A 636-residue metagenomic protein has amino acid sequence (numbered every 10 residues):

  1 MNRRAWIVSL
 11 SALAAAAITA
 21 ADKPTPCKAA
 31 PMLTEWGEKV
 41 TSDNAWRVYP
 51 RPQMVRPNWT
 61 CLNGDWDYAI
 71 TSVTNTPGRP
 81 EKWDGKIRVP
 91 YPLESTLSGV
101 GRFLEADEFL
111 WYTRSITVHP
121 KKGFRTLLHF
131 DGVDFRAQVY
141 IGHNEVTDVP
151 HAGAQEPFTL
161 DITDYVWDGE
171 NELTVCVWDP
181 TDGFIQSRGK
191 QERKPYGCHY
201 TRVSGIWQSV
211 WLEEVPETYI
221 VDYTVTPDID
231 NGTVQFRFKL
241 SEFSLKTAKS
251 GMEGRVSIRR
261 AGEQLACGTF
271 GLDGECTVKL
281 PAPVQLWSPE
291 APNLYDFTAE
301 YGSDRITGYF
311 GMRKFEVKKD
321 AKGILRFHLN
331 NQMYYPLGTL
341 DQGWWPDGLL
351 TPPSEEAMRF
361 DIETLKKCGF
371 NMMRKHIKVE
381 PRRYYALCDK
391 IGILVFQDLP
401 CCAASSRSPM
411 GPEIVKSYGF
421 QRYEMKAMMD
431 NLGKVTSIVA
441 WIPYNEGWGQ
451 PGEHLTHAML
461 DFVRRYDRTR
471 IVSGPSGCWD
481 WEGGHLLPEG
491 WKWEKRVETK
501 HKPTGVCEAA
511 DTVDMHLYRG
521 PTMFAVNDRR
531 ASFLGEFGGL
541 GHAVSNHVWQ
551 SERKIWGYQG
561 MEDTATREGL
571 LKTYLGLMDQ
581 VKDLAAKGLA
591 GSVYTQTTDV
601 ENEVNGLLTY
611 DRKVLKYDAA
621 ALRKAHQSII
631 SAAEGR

Functional and structural regions predicted by a protein language model:
R3-I7: N-terminal export leaders
K23-H129, S187-H199, V203-I206, P216 (+2 more regions): Extended carbohydrate-recognition surfaces in non-catalytic/accessory domains of CAZymes and lectin-like proteins
C27, K194-S209, E214-T226, R313-L329: Low-complexity, Pro/Ser/Thr- and charge-rich linker/hinge segments at domain boundaries
D67-T71, R102-I220, F243, A261-E263 (+2 more regions): Accessory beta-strand-rich segments of carbohydrate-active enzymes
G123-F124, V166-E170, F184, K249 (+1 more regions): Short glycine/proline/serine/threonine-rich loop/turn segments at secondary-structure transition edges
V139-I141, T233-F270, C276-K279: Beta-strand-rich binding/interaction modules
Y223-V225, E300-L365, S628, G635: N-terminal carbohydrate-binding accessory modules
R237, E363, M372-Y617, A621 (+1 more regions): Substrate-binding/catalytic cleft of secreted carbohydrate-active enzymes, primarily glycoside hydrolases
